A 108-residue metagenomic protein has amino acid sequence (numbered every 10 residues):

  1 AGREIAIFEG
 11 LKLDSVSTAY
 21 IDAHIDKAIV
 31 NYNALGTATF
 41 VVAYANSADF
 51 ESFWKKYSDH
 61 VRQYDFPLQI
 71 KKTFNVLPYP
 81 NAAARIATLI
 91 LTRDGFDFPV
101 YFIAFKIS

Functional and structural regions predicted by a protein language model:
A1-I7, F96-F98: Active-site beta-strand-loop-beta-strand hairpin of nuclease catalytic cores that positions key catalytic residues
E4-F8, K12-K27, K72-T88: Hydrophobic transmembrane alpha-helix bundles
A6-F8, F40-V42, Y101-I103: Hydrophobic/aromatic beta-strand patches that form the interior of the parallel beta-sheet core in alpha/beta enzyme
L11-D65: Catalytic cores of nucleic-acid endonucleases
Y44-S108: Domain-level recognition of nuclease-like catalytic cores that cleave nucleotide substrates
